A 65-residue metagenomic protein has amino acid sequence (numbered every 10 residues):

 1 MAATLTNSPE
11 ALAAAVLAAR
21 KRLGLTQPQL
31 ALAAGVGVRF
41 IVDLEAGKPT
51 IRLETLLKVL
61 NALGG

Functional and structural regions predicted by a protein language model:
M1-A11, N61: N-terminal flexible/basic segments that precede or flank functional cores
L5-T6, L17, E45-A46: A generic secondary-structure micro-motif detector that highlights 1-2 residue hydrophobic/ambivalent hotspots embedded
E10-A11, R22, I51: Residue-level recognition of alpha-helix initiation/capping sites
A14-Q29, A33, K58: Short basic helix-loop element that most often maps to the first helix and adjoining turn of HTH DNA-binding modules
G35-P49: Recognition helix of helix-turn-helix/homeodomain-like DNA-binding domains that insert into the DNA major groove
E54-G65: DNA major-groove recognition helix of helix-turn-helix/homeodomain DNA-binding modules
